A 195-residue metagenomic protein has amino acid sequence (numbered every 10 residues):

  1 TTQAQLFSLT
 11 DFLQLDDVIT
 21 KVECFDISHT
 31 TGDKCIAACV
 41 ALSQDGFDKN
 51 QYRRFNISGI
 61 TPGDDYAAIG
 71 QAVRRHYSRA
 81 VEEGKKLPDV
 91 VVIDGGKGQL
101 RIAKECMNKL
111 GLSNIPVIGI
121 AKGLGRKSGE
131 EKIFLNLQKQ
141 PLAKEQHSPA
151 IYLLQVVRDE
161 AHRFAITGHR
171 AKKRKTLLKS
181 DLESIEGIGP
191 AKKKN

Functional and structural regions predicted by a protein language model:
T1-N195: Acidic, glycine-enriched active-site microenvironments
